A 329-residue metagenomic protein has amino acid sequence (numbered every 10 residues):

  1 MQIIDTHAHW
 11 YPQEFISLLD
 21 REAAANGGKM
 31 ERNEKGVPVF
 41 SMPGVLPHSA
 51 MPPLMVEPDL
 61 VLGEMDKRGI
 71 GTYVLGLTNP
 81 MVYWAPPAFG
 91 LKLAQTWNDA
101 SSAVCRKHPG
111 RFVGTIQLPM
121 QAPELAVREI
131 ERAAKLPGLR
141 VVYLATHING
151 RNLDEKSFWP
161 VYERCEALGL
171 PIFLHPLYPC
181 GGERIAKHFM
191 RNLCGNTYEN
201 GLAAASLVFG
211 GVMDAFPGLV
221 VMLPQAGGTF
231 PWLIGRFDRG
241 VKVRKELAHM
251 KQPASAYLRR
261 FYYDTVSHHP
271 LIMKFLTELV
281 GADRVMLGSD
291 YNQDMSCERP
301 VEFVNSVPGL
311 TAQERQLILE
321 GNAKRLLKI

Functional and structural regions predicted by a protein language model:
M1-I329: Helix-coil boundary/capping segments in enzymes
